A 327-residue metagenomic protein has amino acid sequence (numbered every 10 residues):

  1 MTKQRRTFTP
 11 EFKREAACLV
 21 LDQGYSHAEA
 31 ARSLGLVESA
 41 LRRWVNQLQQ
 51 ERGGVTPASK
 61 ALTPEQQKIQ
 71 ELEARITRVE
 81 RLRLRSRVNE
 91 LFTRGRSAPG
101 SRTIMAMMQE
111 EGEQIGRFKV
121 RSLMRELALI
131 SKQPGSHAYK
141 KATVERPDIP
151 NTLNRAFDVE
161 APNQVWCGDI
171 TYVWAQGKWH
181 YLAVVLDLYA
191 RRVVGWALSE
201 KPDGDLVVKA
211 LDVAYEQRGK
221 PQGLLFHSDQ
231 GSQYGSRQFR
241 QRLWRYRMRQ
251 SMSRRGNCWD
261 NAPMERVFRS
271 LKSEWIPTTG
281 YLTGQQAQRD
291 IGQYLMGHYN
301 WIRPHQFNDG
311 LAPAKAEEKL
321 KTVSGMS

Functional and structural regions predicted by a protein language model:
M1-R83, S251, S324-S327: Residue-centric detector for conserved, function-critical "anchor" positions in compact interaction modules
T2, H27, E65-S327: Charged DNA-binding/catalytic regions of mobile-element recombinases
